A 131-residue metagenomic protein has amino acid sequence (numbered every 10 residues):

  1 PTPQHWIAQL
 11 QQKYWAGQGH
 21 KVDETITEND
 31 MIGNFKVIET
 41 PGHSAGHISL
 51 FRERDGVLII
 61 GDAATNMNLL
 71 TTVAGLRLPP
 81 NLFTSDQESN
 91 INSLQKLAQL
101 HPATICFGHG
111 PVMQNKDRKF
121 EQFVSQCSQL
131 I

Functional and structural regions predicted by a protein language model:
P1-E39, L82-S85, S89-P102: Metallo-beta-lactamase
N34-P41, L58-D62: Active-site-proximal beta-strand elements of phosphoester/diester hydrolases
I38-S49, R54, E88: Active-site glycine- and acidic-residue-rich loops that bind and position anionic ligands or nucleotide-like cofactors
H43-S44, D62-A63, H109-G110: Active-site metal-binding loops of divalent metal-dependent hydrolases
S49-N66: Conserved beta-strand hairpin/beta-sheet module of binuclear metal-dependent hydrolase folds, prominently
F51, V57, S89-I131: Divalent-metal (often Zn2+) His-rich catalytic cores of metallo-beta-lactamase-fold enzymes
T65-M67, V112-M113: Short, acidic Gly/Pro/Ser/Thr-rich loop/turn segments
N66-P79: Active-site gating loops and adjacent loop-to-helix segments of metal-dependent hydrolytic enzymes
